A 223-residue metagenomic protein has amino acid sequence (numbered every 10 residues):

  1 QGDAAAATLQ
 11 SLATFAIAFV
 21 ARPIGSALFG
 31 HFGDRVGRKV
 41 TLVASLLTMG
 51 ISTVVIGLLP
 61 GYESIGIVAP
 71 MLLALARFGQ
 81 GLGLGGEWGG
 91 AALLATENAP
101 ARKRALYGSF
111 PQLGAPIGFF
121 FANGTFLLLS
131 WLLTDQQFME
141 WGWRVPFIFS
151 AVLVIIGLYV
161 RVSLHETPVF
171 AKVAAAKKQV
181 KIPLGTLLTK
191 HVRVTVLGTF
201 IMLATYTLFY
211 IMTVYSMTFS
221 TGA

Functional and structural regions predicted by a protein language model:
Q1-I24, L42, M71: Extracellular/periplasmic helix-loop-helix junction of adjacent transmembrane segments in MFS-like secondary
L47-G66: C-terminal ends and interior cores of transmembrane alpha-helices in multi-pass membrane transporters/permeases
G66-L113: Cytoplasmic helix-loop-helix junction between adjacent transmembrane helices in 12-TM secondary transporters
G83, A105-S130, L153-V154: Glycine-rich segments within core transmembrane alpha-helices of 12-TM secondary carriers
V162-I182: Flexible cytoplasmic inter-helical loops of multi-pass small-molecule transporters
H191-A223: Extracytoplasmic gate region of multi-pass secondary transporters
